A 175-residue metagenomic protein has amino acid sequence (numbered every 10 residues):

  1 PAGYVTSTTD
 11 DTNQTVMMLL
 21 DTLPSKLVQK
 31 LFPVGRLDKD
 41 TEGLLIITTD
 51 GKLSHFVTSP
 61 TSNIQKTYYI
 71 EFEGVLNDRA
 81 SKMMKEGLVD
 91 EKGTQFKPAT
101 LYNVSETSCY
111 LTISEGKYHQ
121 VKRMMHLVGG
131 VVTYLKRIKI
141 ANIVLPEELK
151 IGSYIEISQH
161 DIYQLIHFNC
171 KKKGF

Functional and structural regions predicted by a protein language model:
P1-F175: Basic, flexible Lys/Arg- and Gly-enriched helix-loop patches that mediate nucleic-acid binding at interfaces with rRNA
